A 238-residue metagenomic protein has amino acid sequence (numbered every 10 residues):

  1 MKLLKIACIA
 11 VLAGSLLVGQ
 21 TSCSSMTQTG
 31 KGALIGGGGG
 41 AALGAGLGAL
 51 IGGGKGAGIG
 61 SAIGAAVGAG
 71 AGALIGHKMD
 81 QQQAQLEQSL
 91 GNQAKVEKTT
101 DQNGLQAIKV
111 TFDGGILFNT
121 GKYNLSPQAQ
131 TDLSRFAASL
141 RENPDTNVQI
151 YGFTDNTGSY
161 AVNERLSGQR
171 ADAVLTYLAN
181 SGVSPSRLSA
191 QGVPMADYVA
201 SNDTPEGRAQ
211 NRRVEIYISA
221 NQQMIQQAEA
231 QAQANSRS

Functional and structural regions predicted by a protein language model:
M1-A10: Bacterial N-terminal signal peptides that target proteins for export
V18-S22: C-terminal motif of bacterial Sec signal peptides marking the signal peptidase cleavage site
S24-E87: Short, low-complexity, glycine-enriched hydrophobic/amphipathic alpha-helices that associate with lipid bilayers
T29, A33, A42-G46, A65 (+6 more regions): Extracytoplasmic/secreted proteins, especially bacterial periplasmic and envelope-associated proteins
D80-K109: Amphipathic, membrane-active segments
G91, T99-D101, D113-G115, G121-Y123 (+4 more regions): Solvent-exposed coil/turn segments that connect beta secondary-structure elements in extracytoplasmic/periplasmic
L117-Y151, I216, Q223-A230, A234-S238: Periplasmic peptidoglycan-binding/anchoring modules of Gram-negative envelope and division proteins
F153-Q227: Periplasmic OmpA-like peptidoglycan-binding domain that tethers envelope proteins to the cell wall
